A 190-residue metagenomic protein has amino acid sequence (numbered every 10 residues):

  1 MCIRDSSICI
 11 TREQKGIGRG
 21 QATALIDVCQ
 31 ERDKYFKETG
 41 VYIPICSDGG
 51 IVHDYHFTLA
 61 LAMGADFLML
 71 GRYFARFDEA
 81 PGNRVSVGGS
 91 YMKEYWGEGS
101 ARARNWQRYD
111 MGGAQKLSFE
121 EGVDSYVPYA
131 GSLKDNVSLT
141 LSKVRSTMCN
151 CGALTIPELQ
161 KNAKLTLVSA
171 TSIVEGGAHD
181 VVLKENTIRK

Functional and structural regions predicted by a protein language model:
M1-I3: Conserved small/polar residues in nucleotide/adenosyl-binding loops
S6-S7: A generic structural signal for tightly packed, nonpolar segments enriched in small/aliphatic residues
E13-S47, V52-K190: Alpha/beta catalytic cores of nucleotide-metabolism and tRNA/nucleoside-modifying enzymes
